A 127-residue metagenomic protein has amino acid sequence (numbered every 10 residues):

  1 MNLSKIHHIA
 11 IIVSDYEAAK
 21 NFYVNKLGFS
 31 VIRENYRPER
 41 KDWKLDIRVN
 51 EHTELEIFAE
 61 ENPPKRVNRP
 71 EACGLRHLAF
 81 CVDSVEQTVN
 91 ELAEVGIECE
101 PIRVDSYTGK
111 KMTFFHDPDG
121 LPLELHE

Functional and structural regions predicted by a protein language model:
M1-A18, L75-L78: N-terminal beta-strand motif that seeds the catalytic metal site of vicinal oxygen chelate
N2, N35, D46, V89-E127: Vicinal oxygen chelate
I12-E54, E94: Core segments of cupin and vicinal oxygen chelate
F22, E86-E91: Short amphipathic alpha-helices within nucleic acid-binding modules
I32-E34, K41-D42, N62-N68, P101: A short, acidic/glycine-rich surface segment
K41, G74, G109: Exposed loop/turn and edge beta-strand positions of beta-sandwich/beta-sheet ligand-binding modules
N50-E54, N62-P63, V85-E86: Short, charged/polar surface micro-motifs in flexible loops or helix N-caps
E71-E86: Mid-chain, well-packed structural core segment of small domains
